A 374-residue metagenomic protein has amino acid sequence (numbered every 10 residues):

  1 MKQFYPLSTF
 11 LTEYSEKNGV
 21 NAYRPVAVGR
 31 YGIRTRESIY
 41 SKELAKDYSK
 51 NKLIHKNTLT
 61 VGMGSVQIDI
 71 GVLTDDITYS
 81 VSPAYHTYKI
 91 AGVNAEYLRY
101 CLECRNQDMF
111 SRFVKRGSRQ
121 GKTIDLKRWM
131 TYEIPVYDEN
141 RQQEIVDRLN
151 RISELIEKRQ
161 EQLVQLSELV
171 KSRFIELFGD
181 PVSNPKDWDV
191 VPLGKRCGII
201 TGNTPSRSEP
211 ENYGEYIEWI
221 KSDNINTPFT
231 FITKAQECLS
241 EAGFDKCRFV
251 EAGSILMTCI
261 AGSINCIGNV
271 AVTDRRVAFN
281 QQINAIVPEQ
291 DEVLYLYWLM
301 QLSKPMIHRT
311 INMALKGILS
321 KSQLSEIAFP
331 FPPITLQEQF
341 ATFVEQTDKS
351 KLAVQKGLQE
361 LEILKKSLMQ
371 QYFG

Functional and structural regions predicted by a protein language model:
M1-N18, T131-D147, K158-T204, E326-E338 (+1 more regions): Non-catalytic DNA-recognition/assembly elements of restriction-modification systems
F4-K56, G194-E209, D223-A252: Sequence-specific dsDNA recognition surfaces
V20-V28, F113-K115, K186-D189, S206-G214 (+1 more regions): Short coil/turn segments at secondary-structure boundaries
K42-Y48, S118, E157, G243-F244 (+2 more regions): Short, solvent-exposed loop/turn positions at domain surfaces that link secondary-structure elements or cap domain
T60-C104, K221, C238-Q301: A short beta-sheet element
G64, Y79-A84, S118-N140, P205-R207 (+2 more regions): A short glycine-rich beta-alpha junction/loop motif
